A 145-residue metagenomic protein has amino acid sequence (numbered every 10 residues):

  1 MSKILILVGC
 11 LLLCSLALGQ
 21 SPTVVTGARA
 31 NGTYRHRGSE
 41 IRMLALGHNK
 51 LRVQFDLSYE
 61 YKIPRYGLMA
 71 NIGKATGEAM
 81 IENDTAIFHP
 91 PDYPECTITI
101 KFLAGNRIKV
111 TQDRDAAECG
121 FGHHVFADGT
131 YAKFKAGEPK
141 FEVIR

Functional and structural regions predicted by a protein language model:
M1-I4: Positively charged n-region of N-terminal signal peptides that target proteins for export
I6-L7, A17: Cleavable N-terminal signal peptides
S21-R42, A127-R145: Tryptophan-anchored aromatic micro-motifs
V25-Y34, N49-R52, M80-H89: Short, hydrophobic/aromatic-rich segments at coil-to-beta transitions
I41-I81: N-terminal glycine/threonine-rich, aromatic-flanked beta-hairpin/loop signature
L44-L51, E78-D84, K101-R107, K133-A136: A short, structured loop/turn motif at beta-sheet edges
F88-N106, Q112-A116: Acidic, glycine-rich flexible loop segments
